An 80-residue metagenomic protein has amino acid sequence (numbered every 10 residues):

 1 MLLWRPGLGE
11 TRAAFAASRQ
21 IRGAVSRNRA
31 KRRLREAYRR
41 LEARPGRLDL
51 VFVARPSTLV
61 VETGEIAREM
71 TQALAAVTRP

Functional and structural regions predicted by a protein language model:
M1-P80: Positively charged, solvent-exposed patches that mediate nucleic-acid binding
